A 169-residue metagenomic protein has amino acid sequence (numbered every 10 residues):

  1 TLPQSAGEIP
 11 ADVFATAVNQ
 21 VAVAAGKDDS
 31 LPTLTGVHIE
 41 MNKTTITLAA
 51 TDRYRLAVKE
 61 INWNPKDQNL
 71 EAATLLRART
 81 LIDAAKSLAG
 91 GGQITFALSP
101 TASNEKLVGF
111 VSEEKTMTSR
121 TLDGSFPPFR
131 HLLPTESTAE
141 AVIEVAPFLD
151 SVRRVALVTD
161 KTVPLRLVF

Functional and structural regions predicted by a protein language model:
T1-F169: Structural preference for solvent-exposed beta-strand-turn elements and adjacent flexible terminal/loop segments within
